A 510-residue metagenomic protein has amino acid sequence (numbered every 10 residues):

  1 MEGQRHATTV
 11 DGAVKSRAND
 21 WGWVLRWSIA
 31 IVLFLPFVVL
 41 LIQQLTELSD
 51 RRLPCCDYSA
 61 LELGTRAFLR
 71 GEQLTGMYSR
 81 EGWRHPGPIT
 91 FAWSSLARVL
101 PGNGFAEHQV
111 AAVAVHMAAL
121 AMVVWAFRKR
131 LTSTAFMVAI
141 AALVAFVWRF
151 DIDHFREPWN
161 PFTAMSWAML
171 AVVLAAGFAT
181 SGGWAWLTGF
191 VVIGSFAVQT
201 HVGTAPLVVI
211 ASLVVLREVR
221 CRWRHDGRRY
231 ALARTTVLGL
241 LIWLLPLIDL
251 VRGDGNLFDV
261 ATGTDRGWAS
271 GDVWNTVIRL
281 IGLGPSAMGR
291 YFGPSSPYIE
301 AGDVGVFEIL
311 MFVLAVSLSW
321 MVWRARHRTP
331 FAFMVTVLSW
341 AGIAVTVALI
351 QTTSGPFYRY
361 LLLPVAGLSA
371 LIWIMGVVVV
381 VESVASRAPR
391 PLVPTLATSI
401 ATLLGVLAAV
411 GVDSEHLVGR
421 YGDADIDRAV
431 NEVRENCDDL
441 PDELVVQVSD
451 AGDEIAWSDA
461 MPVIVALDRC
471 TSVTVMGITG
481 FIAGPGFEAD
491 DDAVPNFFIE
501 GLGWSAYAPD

Functional and structural regions predicted by a protein language model:
S59-G82, P88-A92, L96-A97: Extracytosolic helix-loop segments that constitute the early lumenal/periplasmic catalytic or substrate-binding loops
G64-A67, E218, W223, Y230-F312: Transmembrane-lumen/periplasm boundary regions of multi-pass, lipid-linked membrane glycan transferases
P88, A92, P101-A121, H154-P161 (+1 more regions): Loop-to-helix entry region of an early transmembrane alpha helix in multi-pass inner-membrane enzymes
V110-T132, L170, W320-M321: Transmembrane-helix motifs of polytopic, lipid-linked glycan transferases
M122, A141, T163-S181, F190-G194 (+1 more regions): Specific aromatic-rich, kink-prone transmembrane helix
V123-V147: Transmembrane-helix signature of polytopic, membrane-embedded enzymes that assemble or transfer cell-envelope glycans
R128-F136, G183, C221-A233, P297-I343: Membrane-interface helix-loop-helix junctions at transmembrane boundaries of multi-pass membrane enzymes, predominantly
L174, W186-V202, L207-L213, L238-L241: Membrane-interface alpha helices of multi-pass inner-membrane proteins
